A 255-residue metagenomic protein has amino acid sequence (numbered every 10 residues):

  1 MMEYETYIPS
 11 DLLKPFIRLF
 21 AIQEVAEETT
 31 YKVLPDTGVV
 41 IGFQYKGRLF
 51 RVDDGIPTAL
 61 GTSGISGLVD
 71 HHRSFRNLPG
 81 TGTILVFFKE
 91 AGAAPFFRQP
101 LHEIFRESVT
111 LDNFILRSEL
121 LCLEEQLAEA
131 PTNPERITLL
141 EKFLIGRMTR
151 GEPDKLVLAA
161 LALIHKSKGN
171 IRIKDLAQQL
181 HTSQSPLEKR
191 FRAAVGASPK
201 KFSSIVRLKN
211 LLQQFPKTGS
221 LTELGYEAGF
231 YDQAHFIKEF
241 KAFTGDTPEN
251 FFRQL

Functional and structural regions predicted by a protein language model:
M1-L158, I164-K174, L180-Q184, A197-S198 (+4 more regions): Alpha-helical bundle regulatory/interaction domains
K142, K189-R190, K201, N210 (+1 more regions): DNA-binding alpha-helical recognition surfaces that contact promoter or target DNA
R172, R190-F191: Extended amphipathic alpha-helical scaffolding segments in membrane-proximal extra-membrane regions of membrane
A193-A197, E239-E249: A secondary-structure capping/hinge motif
S203-R207, F252-R253: Short Lys/Arg-enriched helix C-cap and helix-to-coil transition segments that create basic nucleic-acid-contact patches
